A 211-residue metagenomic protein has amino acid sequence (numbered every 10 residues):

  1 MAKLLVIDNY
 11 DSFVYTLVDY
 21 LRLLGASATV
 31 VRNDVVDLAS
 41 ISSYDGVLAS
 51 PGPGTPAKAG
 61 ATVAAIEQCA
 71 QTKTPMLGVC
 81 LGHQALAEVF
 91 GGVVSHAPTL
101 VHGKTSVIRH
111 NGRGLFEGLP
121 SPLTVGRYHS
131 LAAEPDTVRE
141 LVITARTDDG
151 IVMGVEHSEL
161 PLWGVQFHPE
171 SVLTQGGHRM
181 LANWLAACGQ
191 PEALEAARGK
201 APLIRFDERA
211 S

Functional and structural regions predicted by a protein language model:
M1-L5: Extreme N-terminal starter segment of soluble prokaryotic enzymes
D8-N9: Acidic di-acidic motifs
V18-S27: Two-component/phosphorelay signaling modules centered on CheY-like receiver
S27-N33: Short hydrophobic/Thr-rich beta-strand motif most characteristic of the beta2 strand and flanking loop of CheY-like
V35-Y44: Short amphipathic alpha-helix with an adjacent loop that forms part of the alpha/beta core around
S43-E117, P122, L181: Cysteine-nucleophile active-site neighborhood
G112-E159: Catalytic beta-strand/loop cores that center a nucleophilic Ser/Cys/Thr and support acyl-enzyme chemistry
V172-S211: Acyltransferase
